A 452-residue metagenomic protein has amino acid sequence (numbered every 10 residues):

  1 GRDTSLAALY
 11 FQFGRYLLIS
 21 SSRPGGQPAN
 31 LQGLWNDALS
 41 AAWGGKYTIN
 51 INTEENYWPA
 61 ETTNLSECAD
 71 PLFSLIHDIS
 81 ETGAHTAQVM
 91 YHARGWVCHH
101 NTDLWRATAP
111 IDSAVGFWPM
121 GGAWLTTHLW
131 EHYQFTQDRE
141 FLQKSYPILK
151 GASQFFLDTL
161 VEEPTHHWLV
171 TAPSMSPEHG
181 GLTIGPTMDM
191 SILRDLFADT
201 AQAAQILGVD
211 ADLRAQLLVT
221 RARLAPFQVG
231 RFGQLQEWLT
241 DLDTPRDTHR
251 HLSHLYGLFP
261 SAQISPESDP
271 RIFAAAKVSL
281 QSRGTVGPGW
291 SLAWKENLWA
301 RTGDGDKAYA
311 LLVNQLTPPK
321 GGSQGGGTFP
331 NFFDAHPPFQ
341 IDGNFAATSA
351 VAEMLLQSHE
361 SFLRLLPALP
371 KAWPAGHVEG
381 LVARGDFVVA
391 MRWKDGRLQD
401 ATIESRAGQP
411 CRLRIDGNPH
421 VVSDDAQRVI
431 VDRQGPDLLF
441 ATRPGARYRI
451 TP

Functional and structural regions predicted by a protein language model:
S5-N36, S40-G44, T48-E81, V89-A93: Structured secondary-structure scaffolds
A7-S21, G122-E131, P147-F156: Extended, hydrophobic/aromatic-rich amphipathic alpha-helical segments that build helical scaffolds
Y16-Q27, A41-Y47, C68, E81-T86 (+5 more regions): Secretory-pathway/luminal and periplasmic proteins that interact with or process carbohydrate-rich
G25-G33, K144, V161-T171, V209-L213 (+1 more regions): Short, glycine/acidic-rich hinge or "gate" loops at secondary-structure transitions that mediate conformational
I49-E55, A60-M90, V97, L104-A107 (+5 more regions): Active-site core of glycosidic bond-cleaving carbohydrate-active enzymes
G151-A203: Acidic/histidine-rich catalytic neighborhood
D158, D306-P452: Non-catalytic C-terminal accessory modules of carbohydrate-active enzymes
